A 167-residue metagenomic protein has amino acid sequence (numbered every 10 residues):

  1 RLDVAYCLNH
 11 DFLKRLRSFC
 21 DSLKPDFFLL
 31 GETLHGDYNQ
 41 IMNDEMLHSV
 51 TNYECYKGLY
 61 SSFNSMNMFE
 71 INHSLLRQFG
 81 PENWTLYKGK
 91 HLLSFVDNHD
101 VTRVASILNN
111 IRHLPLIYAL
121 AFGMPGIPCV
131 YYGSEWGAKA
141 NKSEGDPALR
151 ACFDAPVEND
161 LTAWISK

Functional and structural regions predicted by a protein language model:
R1-A5, V104-A105: Short catalytic-loop micro-motif centered on adjacent basic/acidic residues
L2, H99, G133-E135: Active-site glycine-centered loops adjacent to acidic/histidine catalytic or metal-binding residues that shape
D3-Y87, L120, G137-K167: Active-site-proximal helices and loops of the catalytic beta/alpha 8
L29-G31, S49-T51, L93-S94, P128-Y132: Hydrophobic faces of well-ordered beta-strands that scaffold small-molecule active sites in alpha/beta enzyme cores
L86-N109: Active-site clefts of carbohydrate-active enzymes
H113-L116: Conserved interdomain hinge at the start of the Helicase C-terminal
Y118-A121, P125-K139: Substrate-binding cleft of secreted/luminal carbohydrate-active enzymes
